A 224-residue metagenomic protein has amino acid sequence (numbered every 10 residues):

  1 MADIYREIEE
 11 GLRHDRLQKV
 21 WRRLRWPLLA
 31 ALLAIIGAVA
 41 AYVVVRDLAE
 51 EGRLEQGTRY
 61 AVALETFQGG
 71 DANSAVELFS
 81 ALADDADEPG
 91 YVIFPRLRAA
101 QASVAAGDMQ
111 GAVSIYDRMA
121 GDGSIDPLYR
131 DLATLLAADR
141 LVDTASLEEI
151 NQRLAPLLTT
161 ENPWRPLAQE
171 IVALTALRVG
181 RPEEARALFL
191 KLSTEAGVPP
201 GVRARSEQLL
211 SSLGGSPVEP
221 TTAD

Functional and structural regions predicted by a protein language model:
M1-A34, E55: N-terminal positive-inside, membrane-proximal cytosolic segments immediately preceding the first
M1-I4, T66, A120, S193: Membrane-proximal soluble domains of inner-membrane proteins
A2, G11, D15-Q18, G57 (+4 more regions): Alpha-helical membrane and juxtamembrane elements of multi-pass inner-membrane transport and channel proteins
R16, S74-L82, Y116-M119, R153-L157: Amphipathic alpha-helices of TPR/Sel1-like and other helical repeat/solenoid scaffolds
A38-Y60: Transmembrane signal-anchor/signal-peptide helices with a preference for the extracytoplasmic
R53-F94: Short extracytoplasmic
V92, R96-D224: Soluble extracytoplasmic domains of inner/organellar membrane proteins
